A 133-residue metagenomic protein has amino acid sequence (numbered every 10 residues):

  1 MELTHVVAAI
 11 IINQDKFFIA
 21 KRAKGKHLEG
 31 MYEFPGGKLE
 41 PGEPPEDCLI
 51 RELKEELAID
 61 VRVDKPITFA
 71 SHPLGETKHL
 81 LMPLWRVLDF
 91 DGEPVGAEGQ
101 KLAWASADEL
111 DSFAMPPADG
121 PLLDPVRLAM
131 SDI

Functional and structural regions predicted by a protein language model:
M1, R127-I133: Generic C-terminal helix-cap and adjacent flexible tail
M1-F17, K38, F69: Conserved N-terminal beta-strand and adjoining loop/helix that marks the start of the Nudix/MutT-like hydrolase domain
H5-V7, D15, L80-P83, Q100: Change "...and in nucleic-acid phosphodiester-cleaving endonucleases..." to "...and in nucleic-acid processing enzymes
V7-A9, P66, L84-V87: A structural signal for short, well-ordered beta-strand segments
I11-I12, I19, V87-D89, W104: Conserved hydrophobic "DFG−1" position in protein kinase catalytic cores
K16-E55, I59: Conserved Nudix-box catalytic region and its N-terminal flanking loop in Nudix hydrolases and closely related
D60-V61, A70-E93, A103, V126: Active-site-adjacent beta-strand/loop module that shapes the phosphate/pyrophosphate-binding cleft
L84-R86, V95-V126: NUDIX/MutT-family hydrolases
